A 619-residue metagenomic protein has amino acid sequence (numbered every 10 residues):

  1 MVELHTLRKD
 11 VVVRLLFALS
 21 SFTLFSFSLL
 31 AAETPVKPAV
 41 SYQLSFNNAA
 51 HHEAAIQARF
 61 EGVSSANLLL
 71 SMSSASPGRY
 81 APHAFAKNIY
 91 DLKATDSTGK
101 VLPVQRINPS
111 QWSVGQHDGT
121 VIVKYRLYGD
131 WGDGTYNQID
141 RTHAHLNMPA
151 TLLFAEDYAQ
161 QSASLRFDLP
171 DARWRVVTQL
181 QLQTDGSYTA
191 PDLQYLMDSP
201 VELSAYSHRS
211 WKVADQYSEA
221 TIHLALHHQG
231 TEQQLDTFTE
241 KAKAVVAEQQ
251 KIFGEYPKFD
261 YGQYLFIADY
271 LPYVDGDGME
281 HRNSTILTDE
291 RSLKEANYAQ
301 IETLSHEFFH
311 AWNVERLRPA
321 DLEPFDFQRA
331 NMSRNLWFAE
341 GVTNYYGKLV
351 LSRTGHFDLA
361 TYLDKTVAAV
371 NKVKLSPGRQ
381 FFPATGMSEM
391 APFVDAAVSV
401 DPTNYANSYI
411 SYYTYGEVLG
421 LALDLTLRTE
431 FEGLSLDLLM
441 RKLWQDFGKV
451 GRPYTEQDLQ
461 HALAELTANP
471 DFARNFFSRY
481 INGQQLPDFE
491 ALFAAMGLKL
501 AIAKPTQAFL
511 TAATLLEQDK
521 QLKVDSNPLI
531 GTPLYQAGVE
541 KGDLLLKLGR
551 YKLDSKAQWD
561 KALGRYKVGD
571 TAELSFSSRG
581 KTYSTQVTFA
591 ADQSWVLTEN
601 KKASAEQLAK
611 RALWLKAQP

Functional and structural regions predicted by a protein language model:
M1-V13: N-terminal secretory signal peptides that target proteins for export/translocation
L15-S28: Bacterial N-terminal signal peptides
L29-E33: Boundary at the C-terminal end of the N-terminal hydrophobic targeting segment
T34-A75: Early extracytoplasmic/domain-onset interaction patches
N47, R59, P82-D91, T95-F259 (+1 more regions): Non-catalytic architectural context of zinc metalloproteases
W211-L336, V342: Juxtacatalytic substrate-recognition/specificity segment
F338-A360: Extended catalytic-interface subdomain
G347, F357-P619: C-terminal recognition in membrane/secretory proteostasis and scaffolding
